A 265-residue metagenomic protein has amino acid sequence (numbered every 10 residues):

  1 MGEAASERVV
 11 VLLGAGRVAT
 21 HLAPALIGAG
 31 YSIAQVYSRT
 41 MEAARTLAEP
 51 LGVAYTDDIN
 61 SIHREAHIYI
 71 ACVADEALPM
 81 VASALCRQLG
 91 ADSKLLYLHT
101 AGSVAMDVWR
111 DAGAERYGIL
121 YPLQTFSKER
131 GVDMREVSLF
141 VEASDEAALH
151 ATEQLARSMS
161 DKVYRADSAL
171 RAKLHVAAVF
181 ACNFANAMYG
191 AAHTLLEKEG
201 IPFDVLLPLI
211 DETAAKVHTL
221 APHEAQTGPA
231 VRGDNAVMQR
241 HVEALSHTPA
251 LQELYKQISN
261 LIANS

Functional and structural regions predicted by a protein language model:
M1-D57, S61: NAD(P)+-binding Rossmann beta1-loop-alpha1 motif at the extreme N-terminus of oxidoreductases
S6-V9, K94, E136: Phosphate-coordination loops involved in phosphoryl transfer and adenosine-cofactor binding
V11-L12, A71, V141: Hydrophobic Val/Ile/Leu positions in short beta-strands of Rossmann-like dinucleotide-binding domains
A34-S38, Y97-A101, V141, I262: Short, hydrophobic beta-strand segments that form beta-sheet elements in well-ordered domains
M41, P50-G131: Rossmann-like NAD(P)(H) cofactor-binding subdomain of soluble oxidoreductases
E42-P50, D111-A114, G131-V176, A181-H218 (+1 more regions): Internal alpha-helical scaffold of NAD(P)-dependent oxidoreductase catalytic cores
E197, D211-S265: Interdomain hinge/lid region at the active-site interface of Rossmann-like NAD(P)-dependent oxidoreductases
